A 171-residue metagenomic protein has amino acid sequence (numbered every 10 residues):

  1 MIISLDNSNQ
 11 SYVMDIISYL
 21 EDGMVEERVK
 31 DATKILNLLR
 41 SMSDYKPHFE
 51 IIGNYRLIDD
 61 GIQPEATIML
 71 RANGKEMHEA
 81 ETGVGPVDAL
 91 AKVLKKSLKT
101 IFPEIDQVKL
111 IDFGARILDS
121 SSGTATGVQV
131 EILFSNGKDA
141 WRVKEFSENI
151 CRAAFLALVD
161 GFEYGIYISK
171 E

Functional and structural regions predicted by a protein language model:
M1-E171: Terminal or standalone catalytic/regulatory effector modules within metabolic enzymes and repeat proteins
